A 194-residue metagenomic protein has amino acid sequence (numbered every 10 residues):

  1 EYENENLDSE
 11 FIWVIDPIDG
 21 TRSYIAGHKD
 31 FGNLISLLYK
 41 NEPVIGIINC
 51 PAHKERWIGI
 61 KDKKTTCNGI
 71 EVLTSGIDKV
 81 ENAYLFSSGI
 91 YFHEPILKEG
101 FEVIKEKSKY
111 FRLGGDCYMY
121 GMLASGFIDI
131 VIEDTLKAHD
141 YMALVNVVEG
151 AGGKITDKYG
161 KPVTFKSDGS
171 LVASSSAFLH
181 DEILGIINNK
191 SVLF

Functional and structural regions predicted by a protein language model:
E1-K40: Flexible, acidic active-site loops/lids enriched in D/E/S/T/G that coordinate Mg2+ and/or position polar
E10-I12, V44, A83, D129: Conserved acidic residues
W13, N33, T65, L85-F86 (+1 more regions): Well-ordered beta-strand positions enriched in small/hydrophobic/aromatic, beta-favoring residues
G32-C67: Anionic-ligand binding patches
N68-L73: Short, structured interface segments
T74-F194: An extended, acidic
